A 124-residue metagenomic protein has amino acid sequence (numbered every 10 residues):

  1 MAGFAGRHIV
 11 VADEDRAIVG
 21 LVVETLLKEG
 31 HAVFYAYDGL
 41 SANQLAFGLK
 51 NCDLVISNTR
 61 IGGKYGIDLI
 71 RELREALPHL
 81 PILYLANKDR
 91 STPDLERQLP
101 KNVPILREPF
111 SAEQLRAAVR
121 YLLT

Functional and structural regions predicted by a protein language model:
M1-R16, G20-V23, E75, L95-Q98 (+2 more regions): Non-catalytic signal-transmission and effector/linker regions of two-component phosphorelay proteins
Y35-L54, N58: Acidic, metal-coordinating helix/loop segments flanking the phosphotransfer/catalytic sites of two-component signaling
F47-K50, E72-H79, Q98: Conserved phosphotransfer cores of two-component systems
V55, I105-L106: Two-component signal transduction core modules
S57-R74, T92: Conserved phosphotransfer microenvironments
L85-A86: Hydrophobic/aromatic residues positioned on beta-strands within the core alpha/beta folds
